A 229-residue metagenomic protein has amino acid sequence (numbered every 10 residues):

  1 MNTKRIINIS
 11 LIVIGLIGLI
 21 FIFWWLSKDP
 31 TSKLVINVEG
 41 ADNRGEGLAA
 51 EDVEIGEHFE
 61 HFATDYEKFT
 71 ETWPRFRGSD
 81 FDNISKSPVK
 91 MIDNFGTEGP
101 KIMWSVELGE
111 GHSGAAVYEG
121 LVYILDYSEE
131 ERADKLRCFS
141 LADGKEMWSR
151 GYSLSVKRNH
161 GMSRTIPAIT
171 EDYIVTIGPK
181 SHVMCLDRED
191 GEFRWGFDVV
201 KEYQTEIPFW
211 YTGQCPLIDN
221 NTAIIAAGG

Functional and structural regions predicted by a protein language model:
N2-G229: Noncatalytic, solvent-exposed loop/strand surfaces of beta-propeller-type extracellular/periplasmic domains
